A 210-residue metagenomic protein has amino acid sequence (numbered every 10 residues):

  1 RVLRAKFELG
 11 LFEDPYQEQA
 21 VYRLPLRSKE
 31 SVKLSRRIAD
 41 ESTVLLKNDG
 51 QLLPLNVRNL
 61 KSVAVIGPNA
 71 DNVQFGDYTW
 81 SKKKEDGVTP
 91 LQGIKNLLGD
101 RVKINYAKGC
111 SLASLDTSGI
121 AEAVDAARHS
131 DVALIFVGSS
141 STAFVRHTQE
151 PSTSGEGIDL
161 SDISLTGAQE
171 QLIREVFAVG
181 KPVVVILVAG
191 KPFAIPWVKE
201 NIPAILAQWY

Functional and structural regions predicted by a protein language model:
R1-A39: Active-site or pore-adjacent capping/gating segments
R4, L26, K33-Y210: C-terminal non-catalytic regions of proteins with extracellular/luminal or membrane-system context
